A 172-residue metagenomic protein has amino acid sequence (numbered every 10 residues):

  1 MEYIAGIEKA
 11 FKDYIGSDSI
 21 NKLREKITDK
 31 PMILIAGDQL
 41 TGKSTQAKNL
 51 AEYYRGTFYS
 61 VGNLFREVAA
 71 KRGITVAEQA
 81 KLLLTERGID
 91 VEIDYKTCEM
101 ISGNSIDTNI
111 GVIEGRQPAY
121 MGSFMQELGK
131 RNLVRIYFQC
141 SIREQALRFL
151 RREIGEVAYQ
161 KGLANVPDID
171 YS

Functional and structural regions predicted by a protein language model:
M1-P31: Extreme N-terminal, non-catalytic leader segments that precede Walker-type/kinase nucleotide-binding cores
Y3, V61-E127, R143, G155-E156 (+1 more regions): ATP-dependent small-molecule kinase phosphotransfer cores that center on conserved nucleotide phosphate-binding segments
I35: Hydrophobic anchor at the beta1->P-loop junction of P-loop NTPases
D38: P-loop (Walker A) phosphate-binding loop of NTP-binding proteins
T41: ATP-binding Walker
S44: Walker A/P-loop
R131-S172: A glycine- and Lys/Arg-enriched "phosphate-lid" helix/loop adjacent to the NTP-binding pocket of small-molecule kinases
